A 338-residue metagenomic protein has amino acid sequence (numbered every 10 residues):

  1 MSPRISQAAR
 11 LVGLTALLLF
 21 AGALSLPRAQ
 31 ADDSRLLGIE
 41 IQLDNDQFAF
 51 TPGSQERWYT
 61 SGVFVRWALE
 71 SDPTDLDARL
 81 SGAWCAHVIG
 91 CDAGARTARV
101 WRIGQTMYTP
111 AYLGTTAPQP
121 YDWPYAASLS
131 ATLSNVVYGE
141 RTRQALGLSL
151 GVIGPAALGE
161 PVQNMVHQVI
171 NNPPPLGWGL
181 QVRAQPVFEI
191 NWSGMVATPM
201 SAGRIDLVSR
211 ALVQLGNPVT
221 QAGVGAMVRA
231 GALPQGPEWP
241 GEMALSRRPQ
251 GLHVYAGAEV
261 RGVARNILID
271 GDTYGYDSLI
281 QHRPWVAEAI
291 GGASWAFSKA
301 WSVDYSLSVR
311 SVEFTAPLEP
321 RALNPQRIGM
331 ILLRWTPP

Functional and structural regions predicted by a protein language model:
A31-D75, I103-L113, V263-D272, H282-W285: Short glycine/proline- and aromatic-enriched beta-strand/turn motifs that initiate or cap beta-hairpins
G38, A111-L113, M227-P338: Outer membrane beta-barrel transmembrane domains
I39-N45, R99-M107, L148-G154, G194 (+5 more regions): Transmembrane beta-barrel strands of outer-membrane/channel proteins
F50-T51, T116-Y121, P174-L180, L212 (+2 more regions): Extracellular loop and loop/strand-boundary signature of outer-membrane beta-barrel proteins
R57-V63, Y125-L129, Q144, A184-I190 (+5 more regions): Residues that define the transmembrane beta-barrel architecture of outer-membrane proteins
W67-L69, Q105, N135-V137, G194-T198 (+3 more regions): Residue-level signature of outer-membrane beta-barrel architecture
D72-L76, R141-R143, M200-A202, L233-Q235 (+1 more regions): Repeated loop/turn-to-beta-strand initiation elements of outer-membrane beta-barrel proteins
L80-G159: Long, hydrophobic/aromatic-enriched structural stretches that serve as scaffold segments
